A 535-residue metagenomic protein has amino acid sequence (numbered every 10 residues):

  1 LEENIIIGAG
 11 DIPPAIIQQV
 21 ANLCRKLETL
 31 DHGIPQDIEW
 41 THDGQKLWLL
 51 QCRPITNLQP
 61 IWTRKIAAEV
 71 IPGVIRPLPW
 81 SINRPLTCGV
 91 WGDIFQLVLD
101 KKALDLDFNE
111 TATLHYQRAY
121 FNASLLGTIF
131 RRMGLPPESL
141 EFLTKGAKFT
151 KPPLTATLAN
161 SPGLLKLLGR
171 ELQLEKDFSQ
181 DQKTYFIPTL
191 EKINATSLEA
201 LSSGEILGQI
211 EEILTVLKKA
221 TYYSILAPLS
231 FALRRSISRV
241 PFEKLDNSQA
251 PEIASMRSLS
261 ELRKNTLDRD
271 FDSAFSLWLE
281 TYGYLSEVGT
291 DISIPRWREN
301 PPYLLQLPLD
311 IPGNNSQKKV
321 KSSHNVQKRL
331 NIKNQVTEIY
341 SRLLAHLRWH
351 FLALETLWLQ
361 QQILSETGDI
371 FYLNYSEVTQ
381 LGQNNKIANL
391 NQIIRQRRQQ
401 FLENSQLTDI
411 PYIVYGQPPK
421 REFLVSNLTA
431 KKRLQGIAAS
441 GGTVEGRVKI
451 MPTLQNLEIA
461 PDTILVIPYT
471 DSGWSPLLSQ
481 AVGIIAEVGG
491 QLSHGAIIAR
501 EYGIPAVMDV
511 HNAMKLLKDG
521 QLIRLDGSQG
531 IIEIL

Functional and structural regions predicted by a protein language model:
L1-I12, L58: ATP-dependent carboxylate/acyl-activation modules
A9-I17, Y340, L344: Short acidic-aromatic active-site loops that bind/stabilize oxyanions
I12, N83-C88, I94-K102, V510-D519 (+1 more regions): A general structural signal for short secondary-structure boundary/capping elements
I16, V20, R25-Q36, T41-Q59 (+2 more regions): Acidic, glycine-rich flexible loop/linker segments
T29-H32, Q36, Q59, R64 (+2 more regions): Contiguous hydrophobic, helix-prone segments at protein termini that mediate membrane targeting/anchoring
E69-G73: Extended non-membrane alpha-helical scaffolds
E422-A460: Phosphate-handling DNA/RNA-contact segment within nucleic-acid enzymes
